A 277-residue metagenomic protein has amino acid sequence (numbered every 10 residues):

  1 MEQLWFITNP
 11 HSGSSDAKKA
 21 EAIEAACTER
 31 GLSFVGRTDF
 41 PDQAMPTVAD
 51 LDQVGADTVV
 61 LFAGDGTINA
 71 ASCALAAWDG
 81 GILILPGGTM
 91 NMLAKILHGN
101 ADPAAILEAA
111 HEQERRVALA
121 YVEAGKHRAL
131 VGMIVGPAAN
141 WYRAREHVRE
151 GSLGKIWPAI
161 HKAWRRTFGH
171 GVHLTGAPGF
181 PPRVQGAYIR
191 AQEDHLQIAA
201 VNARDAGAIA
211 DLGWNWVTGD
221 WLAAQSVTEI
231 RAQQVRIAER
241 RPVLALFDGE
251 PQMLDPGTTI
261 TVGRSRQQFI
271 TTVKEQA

Functional and structural regions predicted by a protein language model:
M1-V59, N69, C73, A77 (+1 more regions): ATP/NTP phosphate-donor binding region
E2-F6, S33, I82, Q233-V235 (+1 more regions): Hydrophobic beta-strand segments of well-ordered beta-sheets in folded domains
I7, R37, G80-Q197: Catalytic core of DAGKc-family lipid kinases
P10, F62-G64, L85-G87: Glycine-rich beta-strand-to-loop/alpha-helix junction loops that act as flexible
S14, G66, G136: Short alpha-helical
K18, A22, G136, A208: Conserved active-site and cofactor/substrate-binding residues in soluble primary-metabolism enzymes
L51-G55, E123-A124, F168, Q192 (+3 more regions): Flexible, charged surface loops at secondary-structure boundaries
N202-A277: ATP/nucleoside-binding phosphotransfer catalytic cores, i.e., glycine-rich phosphate-binding loops
